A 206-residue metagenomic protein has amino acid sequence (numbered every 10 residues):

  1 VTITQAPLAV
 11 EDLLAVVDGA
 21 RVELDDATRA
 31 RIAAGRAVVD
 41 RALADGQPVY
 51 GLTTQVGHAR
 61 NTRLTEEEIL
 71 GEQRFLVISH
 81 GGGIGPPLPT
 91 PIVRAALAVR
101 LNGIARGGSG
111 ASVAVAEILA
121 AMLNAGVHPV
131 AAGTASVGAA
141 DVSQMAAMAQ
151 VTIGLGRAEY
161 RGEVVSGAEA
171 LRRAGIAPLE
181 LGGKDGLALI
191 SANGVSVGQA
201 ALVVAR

Functional and structural regions predicted by a protein language model:
V1-R206: Conserved, well-structured ligand/cofactor-binding cores
